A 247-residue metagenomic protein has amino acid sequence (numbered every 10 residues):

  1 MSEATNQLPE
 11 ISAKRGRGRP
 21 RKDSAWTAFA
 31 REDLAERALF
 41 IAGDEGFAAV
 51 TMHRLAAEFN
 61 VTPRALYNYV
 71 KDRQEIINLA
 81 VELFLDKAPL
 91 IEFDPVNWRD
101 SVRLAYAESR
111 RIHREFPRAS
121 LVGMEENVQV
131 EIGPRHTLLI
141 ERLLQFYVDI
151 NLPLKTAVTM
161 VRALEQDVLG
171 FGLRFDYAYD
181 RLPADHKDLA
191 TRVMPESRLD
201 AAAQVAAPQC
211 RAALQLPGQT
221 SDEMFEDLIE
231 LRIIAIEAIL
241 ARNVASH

Functional and structural regions predicted by a protein language model:
M1-F29, Q204-Q215, V244-H247: N-terminal intrinsically disordered/low-complexity leader segments
D33, R37-E75, L79: Helix-turn-helix
A35, R99, R103, D222-I233: Short, amphipathic alpha-helical "lid/cap" segments that border enzyme active or binding sites
E75, L104, L138, T159-Q166 (+2 more regions): Amphipathic alpha-helical interaction segments
V81-K87: Short, basic, alpha-helical segments at the C-terminal edge of helix-turn-helix-like DNA-binding modules
L90-L138, L154: Hydrophobic alpha-helical connector segments
E125-A163, L169-L173, P195-A206: Amphipathic alpha-helical packing segments from all-alpha helical-bundle domains
V161, Q166-P183, P195-Q219, I234-V244: Amphipathic C-terminal alpha-helical segment
